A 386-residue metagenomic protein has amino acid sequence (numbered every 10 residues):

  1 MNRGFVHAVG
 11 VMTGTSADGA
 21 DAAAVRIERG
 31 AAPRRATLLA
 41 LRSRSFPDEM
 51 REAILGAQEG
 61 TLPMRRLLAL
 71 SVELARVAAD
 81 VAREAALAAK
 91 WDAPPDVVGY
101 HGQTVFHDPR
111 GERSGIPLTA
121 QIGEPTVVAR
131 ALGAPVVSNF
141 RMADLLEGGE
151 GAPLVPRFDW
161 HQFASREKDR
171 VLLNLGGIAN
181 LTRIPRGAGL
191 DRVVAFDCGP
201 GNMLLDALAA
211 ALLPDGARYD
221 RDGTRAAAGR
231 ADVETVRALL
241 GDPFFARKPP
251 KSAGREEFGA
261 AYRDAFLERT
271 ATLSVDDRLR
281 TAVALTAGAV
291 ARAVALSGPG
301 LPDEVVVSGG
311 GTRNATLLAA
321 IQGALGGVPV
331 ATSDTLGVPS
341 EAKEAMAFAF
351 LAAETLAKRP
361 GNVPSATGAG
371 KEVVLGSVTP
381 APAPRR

Functional and structural regions predicted by a protein language model:
M1-R3, V11, V105-T126, V136-S138 (+2 more regions): Nucleotide/phosphate-binding catalytic cleft detector across ATP-hydrolyzing and phosphate-transferring enzymes
R3-F5, T13, D18-R29, P185-G187 (+3 more regions): Catalytic phosphate/nucleotide-handling subdomain of diverse soluble enzymes
A8-M12, P95-G99, R170-N174, V193-A195: Short glycine-aspartate micro-motif
A20-I27, L38-I54, A131-A164, V171-F244: Glycine-rich phosphate-binding loop plus the immediately following alpha-helix
R34-E73: Conserved non-catalytic scaffold segment of RNase H-like nuclease domains
T61-G123: Short beta-strand-loop/turn "lid" adjacent to the catalytic site in phosphate-handling enzymes
D215-E304, A315-V328: A contiguous, well-structured pocket-lining segment that forms one wall/lid of small-molecule binding clefts in soluble
K251-T272, R280, D334, A357-P360 (+1 more regions): Glycine/Thr-rich phosphate-binding loops that ligate phosphate moieties of nucleotide and other phosphorylated ligands
